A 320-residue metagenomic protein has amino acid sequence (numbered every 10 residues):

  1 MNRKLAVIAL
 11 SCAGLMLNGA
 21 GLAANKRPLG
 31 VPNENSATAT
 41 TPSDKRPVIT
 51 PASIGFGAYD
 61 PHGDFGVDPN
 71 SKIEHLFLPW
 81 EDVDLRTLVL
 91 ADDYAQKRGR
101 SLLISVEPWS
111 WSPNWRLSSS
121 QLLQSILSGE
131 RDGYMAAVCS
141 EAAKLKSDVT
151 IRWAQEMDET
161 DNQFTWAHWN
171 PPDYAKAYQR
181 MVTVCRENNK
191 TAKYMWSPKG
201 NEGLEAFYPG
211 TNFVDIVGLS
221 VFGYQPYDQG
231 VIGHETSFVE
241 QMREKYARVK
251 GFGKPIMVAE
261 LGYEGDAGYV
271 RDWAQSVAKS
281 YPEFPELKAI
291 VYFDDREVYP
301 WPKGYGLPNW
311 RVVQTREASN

Functional and structural regions predicted by a protein language model:
A9-M16: Bacterial N-terminal signal peptides
G30, A37-G133, Y263-D266, V291-Y292: N-terminal substrate-binding region of glycoside hydrolase catalytic domains
G63-P69, R86-I104, V138-K146, Y208-N212 (+2 more regions): Acidic (Asp/Glu)-rich catalytic clusters
L90-E107, N212, I216-D266: Glycoside hydrolase catalytic-domain groove-lining segments
L90-K193: Substrate-binding cleft of extracellular glycoside hydrolase catalytic domains
Y178, C185-L204, P255-D266, Y292: Aromatic-lined carbohydrate-recognition surfaces of secreted/lumenal glycan-active proteins
G200-F213, V270-R271: Distinct, well-ordered alpha-helical segments
M257-N320: Substrate-binding cleft of secreted/luminal carbohydrate-active enzymes
